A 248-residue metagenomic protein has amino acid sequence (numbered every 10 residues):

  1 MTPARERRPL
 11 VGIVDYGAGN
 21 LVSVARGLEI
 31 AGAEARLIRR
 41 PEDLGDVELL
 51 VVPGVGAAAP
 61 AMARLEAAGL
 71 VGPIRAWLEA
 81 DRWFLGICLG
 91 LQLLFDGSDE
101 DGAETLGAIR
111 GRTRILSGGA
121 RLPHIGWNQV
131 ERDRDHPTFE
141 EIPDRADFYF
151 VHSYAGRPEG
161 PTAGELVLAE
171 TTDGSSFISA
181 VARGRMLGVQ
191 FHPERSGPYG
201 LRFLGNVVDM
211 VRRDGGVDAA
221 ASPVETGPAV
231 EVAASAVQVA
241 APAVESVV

Functional and structural regions predicted by a protein language model:
T2, M186-A233, A241-V248: Acyltransferase
R7-G12: Extreme N-terminal starter segment of soluble prokaryotic enzymes
E34, L49, W83-L85, D147: Structural signature of beta-strand start/N-cap positions in the alpha/beta core of ABC transporter nucleotide-binding
A35-D46: Short acidic low-complexity segments
V55-W127: Cysteine-nucleophile active-site neighborhood
D96-D173: Pocket-forming structural segment of enzyme catalytic cores
R145, A182-L187: Beta-strand-turn-beta hairpins that frame and shape the catalytic cleft of phosphate-ester-processing enzymes
S175-A182: Short, surface-exposed beta-strand/loop micro-motifs that present aromatic residues
